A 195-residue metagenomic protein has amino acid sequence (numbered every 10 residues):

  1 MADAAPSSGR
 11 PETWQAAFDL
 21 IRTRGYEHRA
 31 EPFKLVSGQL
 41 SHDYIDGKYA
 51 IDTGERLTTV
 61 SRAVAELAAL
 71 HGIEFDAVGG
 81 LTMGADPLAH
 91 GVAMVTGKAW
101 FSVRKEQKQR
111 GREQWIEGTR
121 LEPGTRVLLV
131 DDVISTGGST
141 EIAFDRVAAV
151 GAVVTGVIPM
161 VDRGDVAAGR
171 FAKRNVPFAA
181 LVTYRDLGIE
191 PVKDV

Functional and structural regions predicted by a protein language model:
A2-I73: Active-site-facing substrate-recognition patch
A2-T23, D145-V195: PRPP-dependent phosphoribosyltransferase catalytic core
H71-D76, L121-G124: Short helix-loop-beta connector
I73-T82, I158: Short glycine-rich phosphate-binding loop at a beta-alpha junction
V78-G79, F101, T155, A179: Structural detector of well-ordered beta-strand residues that form the stable sheet scaffold of enzyme domains
M83-G84, L88: Substrate-binding/gating loop at the entrance of the active-site cleft, primarily in PLP-dependent aminotransferase-like
A89-L128, T136-E141, D194: Short, glycine/charge-rich flexible loops or terminal/linker lids adjacent to PRPP-binding catalytic cores
